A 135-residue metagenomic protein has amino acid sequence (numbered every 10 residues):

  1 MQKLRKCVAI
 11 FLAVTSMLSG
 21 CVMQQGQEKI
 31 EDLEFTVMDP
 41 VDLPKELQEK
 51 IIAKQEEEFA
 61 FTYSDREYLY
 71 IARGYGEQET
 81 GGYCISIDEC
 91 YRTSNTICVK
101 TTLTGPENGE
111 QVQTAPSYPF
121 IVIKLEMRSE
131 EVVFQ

Functional and structural regions predicted by a protein language model:
M1-K3: N-terminal secretory signal peptides that target proteins for export/translocation
R5-I10, G20-Q135: Exposed, flexible binding/inhibitory loops of compact, secreted disulfide-stabilized domains
S16: Metal-centered catalytic cores of metalloenzymes
